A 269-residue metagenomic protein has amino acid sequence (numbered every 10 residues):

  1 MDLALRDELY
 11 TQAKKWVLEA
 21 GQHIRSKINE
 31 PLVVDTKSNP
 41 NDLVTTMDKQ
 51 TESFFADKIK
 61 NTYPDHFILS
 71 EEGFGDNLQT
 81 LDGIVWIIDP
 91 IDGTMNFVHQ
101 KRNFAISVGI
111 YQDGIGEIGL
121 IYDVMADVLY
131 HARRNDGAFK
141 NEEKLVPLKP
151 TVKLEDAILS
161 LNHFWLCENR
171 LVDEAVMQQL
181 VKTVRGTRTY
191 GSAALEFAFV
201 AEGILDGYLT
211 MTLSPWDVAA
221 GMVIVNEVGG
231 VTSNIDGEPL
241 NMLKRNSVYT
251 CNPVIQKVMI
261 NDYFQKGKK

Functional and structural regions predicted by a protein language model:
M1-I91, V254, F264, K269: N-terminal subdomain of lithium-sensitive/metallo-dependent phosphomonoesterases centered on the IMPase/IPPase/PAP
M1-K15, Q22, A175-K182, L195-K269: Oxyanion/phosphate-interacting regions
L9, N61, N77-F139, I158 (+1 more regions): Active-site-adjacent structural elements in enzyme catalytic cores
V33, F67, R185-G186, V231: Conserved beta-strand segments of alpha/beta enzyme cores
K37, E71, Y190-S192, I235: Conserved beta-strand termini and adjacent loop/short-helix elements that scaffold enzyme active sites in alpha/beta
D48, F97-Q100, T189-Y190: Short glycine/threonine-rich catalytic loop with a Thr-x-Gly-x-Asp
K49, E72, P90-G93, V124 (+4 more regions): Generic detector of well-ordered alpha-helical packing
G109-F197, R245-K269: Acidic beta-strand-loop-alpha-helix segment within the catalytic core of divalent metal-dependent phosphate-processing
